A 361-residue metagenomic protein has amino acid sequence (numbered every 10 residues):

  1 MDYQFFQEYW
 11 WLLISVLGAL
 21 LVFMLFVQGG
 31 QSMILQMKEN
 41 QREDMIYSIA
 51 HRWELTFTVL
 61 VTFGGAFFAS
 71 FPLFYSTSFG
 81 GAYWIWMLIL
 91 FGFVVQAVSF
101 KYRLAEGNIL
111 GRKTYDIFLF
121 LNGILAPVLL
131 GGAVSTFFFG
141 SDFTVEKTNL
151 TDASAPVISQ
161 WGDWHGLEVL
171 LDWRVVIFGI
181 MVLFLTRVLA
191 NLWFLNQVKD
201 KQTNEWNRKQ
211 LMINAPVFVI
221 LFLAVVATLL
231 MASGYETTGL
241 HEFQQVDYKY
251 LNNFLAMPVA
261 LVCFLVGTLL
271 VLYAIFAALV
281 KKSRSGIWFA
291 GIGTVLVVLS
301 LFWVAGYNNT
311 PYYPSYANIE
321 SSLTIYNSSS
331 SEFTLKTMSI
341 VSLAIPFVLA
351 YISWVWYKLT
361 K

Functional and structural regions predicted by a protein language model:
M1-F57, V61-G64: N-terminal signal-anchor module of multipass membrane proteins
Q7-S15, R112-L130, E205-V219, K281-V295: Alpha-helical transmembrane segments and their helix-start/interface "positive-inside/aromatic belt" motifs in integral
V22-I34, A97-N108, D142-D152, I180-T203 (+2 more regions): Juxtamembrane interface elements at the cytosolic ends of transmembrane helices in multi-pass membrane proteins
A50-P72, V128, G132, I220-A224: A generic, lipid-embedded transmembrane alpha helix
S78-W86, V95-F184: Membrane-interface helix-loop-helix junctions at boundaries between adjacent transmembrane segments
V134-V157, A227-E242, V304-N318: Membrane-helix interface motif
W161-L185, L251-L269, S328-V348: Hydrophobic alpha-helical transmembrane segments
Q244-Y248, P314-T334: Short, membrane-exposed interhelical loops at transmembrane-helix boundaries
